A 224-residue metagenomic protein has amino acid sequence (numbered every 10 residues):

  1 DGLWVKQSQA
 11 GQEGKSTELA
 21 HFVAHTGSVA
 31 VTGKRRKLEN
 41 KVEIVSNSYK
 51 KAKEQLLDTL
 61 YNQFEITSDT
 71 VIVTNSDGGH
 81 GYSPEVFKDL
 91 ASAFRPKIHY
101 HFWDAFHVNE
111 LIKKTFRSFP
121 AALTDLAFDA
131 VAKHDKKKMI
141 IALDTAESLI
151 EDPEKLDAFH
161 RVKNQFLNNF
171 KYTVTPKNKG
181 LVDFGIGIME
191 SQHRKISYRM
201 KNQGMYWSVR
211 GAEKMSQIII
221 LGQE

Functional and structural regions predicted by a protein language model:
G2-E224: Catalytic center-proximal scaffold of phosphoryl-transfer enzymes
